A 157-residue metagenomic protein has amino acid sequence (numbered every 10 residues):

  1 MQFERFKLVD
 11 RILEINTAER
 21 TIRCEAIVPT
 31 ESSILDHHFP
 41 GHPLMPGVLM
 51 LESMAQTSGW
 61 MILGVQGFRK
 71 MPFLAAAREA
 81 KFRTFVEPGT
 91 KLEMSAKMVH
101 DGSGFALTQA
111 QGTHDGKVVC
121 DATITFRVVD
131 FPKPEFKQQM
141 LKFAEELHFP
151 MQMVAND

Functional and structural regions predicted by a protein language model:
M1-F3, G67: Short aromatic-glycine motifs in intrinsically disordered, low-complexity regions
E4-M45: Catalytic strand-loop segment that frames the active site of acyl-thioester-processing enzymes
F6-L8, L92, A106: Hydrophobic core residues within well-ordered beta-strands of beta-rich domains
R11-N16, E79, T84, M98-H100: A residue-level detector for short acidic-glycine micro-motifs
I12, C24-A26, A77-R78, A96 (+2 more regions): A structural signal for short, well-ordered beta-strand segments
T21, P88, V99-D157: HotDog/MaoC-like acyl-thioester-processing domains
F39-P46, L51-G59, L74-A75: Compact, glycine-rich, soluble single-domain proteins
T57-E93, V119-T123, R127-V129: Hydrophobic beta-strand-centered segment that forms part of the acyl-chain substrate-binding groove
